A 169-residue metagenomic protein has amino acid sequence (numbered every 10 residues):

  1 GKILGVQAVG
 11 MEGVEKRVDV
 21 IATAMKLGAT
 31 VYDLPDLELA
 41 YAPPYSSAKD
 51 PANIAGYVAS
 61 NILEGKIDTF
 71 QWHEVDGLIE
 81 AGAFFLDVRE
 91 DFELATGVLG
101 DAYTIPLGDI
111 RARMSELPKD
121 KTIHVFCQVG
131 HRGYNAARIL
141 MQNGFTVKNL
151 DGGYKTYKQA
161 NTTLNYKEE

Functional and structural regions predicted by a protein language model:
G1-L34: C-terminal catalytic lobe of FAD-dependent flavoproteins
Q7, F85-D87: Structured core elements
T23-K26, A52-Y57: Juxtamembrane/interface motifs at transmembrane-helix termini
Y32-P43, S47, I54-H73, L78-F84 (+2 more regions): Rhodanese-like catalytic fold shared by cysteine-dependent sulfurtransferases and DSP/PTP-type phosphatases
